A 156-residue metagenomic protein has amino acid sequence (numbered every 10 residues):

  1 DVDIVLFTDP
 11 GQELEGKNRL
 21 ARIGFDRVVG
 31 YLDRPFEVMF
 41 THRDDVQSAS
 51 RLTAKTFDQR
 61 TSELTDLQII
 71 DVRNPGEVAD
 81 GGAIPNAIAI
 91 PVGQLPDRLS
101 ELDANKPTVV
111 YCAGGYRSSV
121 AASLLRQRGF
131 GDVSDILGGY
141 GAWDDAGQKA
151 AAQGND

Functional and structural regions predicted by a protein language model:
D1-Q68, V72-D156: Rhodanese-like catalytic fold shared by cysteine-dependent sulfurtransferases and DSP/PTP-type phosphatases
